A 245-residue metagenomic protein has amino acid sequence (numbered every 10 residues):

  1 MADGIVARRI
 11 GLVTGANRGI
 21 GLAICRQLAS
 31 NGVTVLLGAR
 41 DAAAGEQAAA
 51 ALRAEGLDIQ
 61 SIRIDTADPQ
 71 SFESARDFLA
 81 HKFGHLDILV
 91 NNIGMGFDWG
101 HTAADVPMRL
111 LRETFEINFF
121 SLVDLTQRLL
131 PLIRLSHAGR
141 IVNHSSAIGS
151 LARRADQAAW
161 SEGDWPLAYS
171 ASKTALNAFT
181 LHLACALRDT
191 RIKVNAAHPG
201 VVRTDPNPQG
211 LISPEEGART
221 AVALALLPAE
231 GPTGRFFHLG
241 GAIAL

Functional and structural regions predicted by a protein language model:
A2-L36: Canonical Rossmann dinucleotide-binding motif of NAD(H)/NADP(H)-dependent dehydrogenases/reductases, specifically
N31-Q47: Conserved glycine-rich Rossmann-like NAD(P)H-binding loop of the short-chain dehydrogenase/reductase
A42, I62-A75: The beta1-alpha1 cofactor-binding region of Rossmann-like NAD(H)/NADP(H)-dependent oxidoreductases
E55-D58, F78-N91, F97-W99: A glycine-rich helix->loop->beta "capping" turn within Rossmann-like NAD(P)(H)-dependent oxidoreductase domains
V90, L125-L129, I133, F179-T180: Hydrophobic positions on the long internal alpha-helix of Rossmann-like NAD(P)-dependent oxidoreductase domains
M95-F115, R134-R188: Catalytic loop of short-chain dehydrogenase/reductase
T174, D189, A196-P199, T204 (+1 more regions): C-terminal helical subdomain
